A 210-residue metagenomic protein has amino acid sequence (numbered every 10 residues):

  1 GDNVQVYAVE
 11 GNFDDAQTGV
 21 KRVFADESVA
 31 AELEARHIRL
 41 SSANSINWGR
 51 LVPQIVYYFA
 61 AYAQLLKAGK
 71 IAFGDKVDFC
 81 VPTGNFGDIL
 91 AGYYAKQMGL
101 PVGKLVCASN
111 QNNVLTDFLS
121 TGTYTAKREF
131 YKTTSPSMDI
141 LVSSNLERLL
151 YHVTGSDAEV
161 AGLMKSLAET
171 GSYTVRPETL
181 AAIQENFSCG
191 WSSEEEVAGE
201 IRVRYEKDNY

Functional and structural regions predicted by a protein language model:
G1-Y210: PLP-dependent amino-acid enzyme catalytic core
